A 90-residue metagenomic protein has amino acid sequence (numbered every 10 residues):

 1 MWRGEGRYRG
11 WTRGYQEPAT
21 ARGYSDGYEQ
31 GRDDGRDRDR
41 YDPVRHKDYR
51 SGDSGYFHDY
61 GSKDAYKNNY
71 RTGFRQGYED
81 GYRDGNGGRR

Functional and structural regions predicted by a protein language model:
M1-R90: Intrinsic-disorder/low-complexity detector
